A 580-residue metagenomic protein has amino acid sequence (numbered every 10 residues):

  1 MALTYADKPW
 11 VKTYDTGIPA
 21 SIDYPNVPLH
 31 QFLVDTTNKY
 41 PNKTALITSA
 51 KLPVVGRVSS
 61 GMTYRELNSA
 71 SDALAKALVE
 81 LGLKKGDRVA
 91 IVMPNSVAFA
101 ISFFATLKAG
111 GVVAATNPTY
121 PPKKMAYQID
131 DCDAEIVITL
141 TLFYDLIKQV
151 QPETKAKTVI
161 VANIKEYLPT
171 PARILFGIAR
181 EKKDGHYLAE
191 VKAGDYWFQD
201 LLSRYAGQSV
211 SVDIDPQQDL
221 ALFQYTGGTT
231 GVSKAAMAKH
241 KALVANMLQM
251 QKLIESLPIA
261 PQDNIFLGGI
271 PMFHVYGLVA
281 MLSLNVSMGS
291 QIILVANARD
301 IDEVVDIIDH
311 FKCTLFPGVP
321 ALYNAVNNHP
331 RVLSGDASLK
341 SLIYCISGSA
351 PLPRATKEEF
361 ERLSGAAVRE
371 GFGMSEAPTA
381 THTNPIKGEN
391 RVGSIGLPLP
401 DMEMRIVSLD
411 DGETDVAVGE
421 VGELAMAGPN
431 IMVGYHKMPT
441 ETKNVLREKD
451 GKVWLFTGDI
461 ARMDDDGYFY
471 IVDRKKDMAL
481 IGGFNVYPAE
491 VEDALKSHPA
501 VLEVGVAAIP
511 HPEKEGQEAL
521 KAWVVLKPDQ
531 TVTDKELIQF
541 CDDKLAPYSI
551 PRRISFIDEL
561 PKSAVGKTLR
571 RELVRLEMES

Functional and structural regions predicted by a protein language model:
D23-P25, N42-S96, A100-F104, P121-A126: Conserved AMP-binding/adenylate-forming core of the ANL superfamily
N42-T44, A189-Y225, V232, L257-I265: Conserved pre-ATP/AMP-binding loop-to-beta segment of ANL
G61-R65, D213, A221-L248: Conserved AMP-binding A3 loop
E80-L81, K108-D200, P528: Structural core segment of the AMP-binding/adenylate-forming
Y120, T139, G428, V433-G434 (+5 more regions): AMP-binding/adenylate-forming catalytic core of the ANL superfamily
V244-I265, F273-T314, H329: Conserved AMP-binding/adenylation subdomain of ANL enzymes
S290, C313-G318, N327-N390, E403 (+1 more regions): Gly/Ser/Thr-rich phosphate-binding loop
L397-D401, G412-L446, V486: Conserved ATP/PPi-binding loop(s) of AMP-dependent carboxylate-activating enzymes
